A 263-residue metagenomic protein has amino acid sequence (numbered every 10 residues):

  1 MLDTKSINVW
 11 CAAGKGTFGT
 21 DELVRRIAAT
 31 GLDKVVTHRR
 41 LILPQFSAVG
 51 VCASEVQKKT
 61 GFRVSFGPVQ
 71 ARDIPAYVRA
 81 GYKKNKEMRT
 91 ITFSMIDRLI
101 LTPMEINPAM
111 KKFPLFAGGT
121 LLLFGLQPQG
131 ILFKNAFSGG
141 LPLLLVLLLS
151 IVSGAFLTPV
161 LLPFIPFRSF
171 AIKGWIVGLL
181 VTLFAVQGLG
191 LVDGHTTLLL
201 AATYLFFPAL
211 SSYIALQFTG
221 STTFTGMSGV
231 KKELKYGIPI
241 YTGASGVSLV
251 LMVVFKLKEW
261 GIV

Functional and structural regions predicted by a protein language model:
M1-A71: Soluble N-terminal domains of membrane-associated systems
G14-T17, V78-N85: Short, surface-exposed amphipathic charged segments that create phosphate/polyanion-binding patches used for binding
F18, E22, V51, V69 (+5 more regions): Conserved active-site and cofactor/substrate-binding residues in soluble primary-metabolism enzymes
V51, K59-V64, N85-T92, L121-F124 (+2 more regions): Hydrophobic alpha-helical transmembrane segments
I74: IQ-motif-like calmodulin-binding regions
T92-N107: Cytosolic juxtamembrane amphipathic/interface segments immediately preceding and feeding into a transmembrane helix
P103-G188: Core alpha-helical transmembrane segments of integral membrane proteins
P159, P163, A171-V263: Generic detector of multi-pass transmembrane helix bundles and their immediately adjacent loops in polytopic membrane
